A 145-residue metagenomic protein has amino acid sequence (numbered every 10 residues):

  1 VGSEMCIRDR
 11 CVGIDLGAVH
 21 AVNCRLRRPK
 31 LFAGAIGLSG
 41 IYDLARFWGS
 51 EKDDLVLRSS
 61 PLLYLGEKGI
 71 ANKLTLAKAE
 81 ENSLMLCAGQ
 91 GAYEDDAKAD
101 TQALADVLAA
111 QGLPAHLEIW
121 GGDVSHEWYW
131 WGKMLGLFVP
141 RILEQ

Functional and structural regions predicted by a protein language model:
S3-E4, R8-Q145: Non-catalytic cap/lid and distal C-terminal segments of serine-dependent acyl enzymes
